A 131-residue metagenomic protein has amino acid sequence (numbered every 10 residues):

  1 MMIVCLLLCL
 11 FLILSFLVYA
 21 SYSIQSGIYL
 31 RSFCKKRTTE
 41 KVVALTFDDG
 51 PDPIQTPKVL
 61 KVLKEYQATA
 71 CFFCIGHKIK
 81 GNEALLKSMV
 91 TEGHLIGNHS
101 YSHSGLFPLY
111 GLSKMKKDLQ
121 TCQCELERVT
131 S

Functional and structural regions predicted by a protein language model:
M1-C34: N-terminal membrane-anchoring alpha-helices
Y22-Y110, K114, T121-R128: Active-site beta->alpha N-cap acidic-glycine motif
S131: Conserved C-terminal helical docking segment of ANL/AMP-forming enzymes that engages the acyl-acceptor during
